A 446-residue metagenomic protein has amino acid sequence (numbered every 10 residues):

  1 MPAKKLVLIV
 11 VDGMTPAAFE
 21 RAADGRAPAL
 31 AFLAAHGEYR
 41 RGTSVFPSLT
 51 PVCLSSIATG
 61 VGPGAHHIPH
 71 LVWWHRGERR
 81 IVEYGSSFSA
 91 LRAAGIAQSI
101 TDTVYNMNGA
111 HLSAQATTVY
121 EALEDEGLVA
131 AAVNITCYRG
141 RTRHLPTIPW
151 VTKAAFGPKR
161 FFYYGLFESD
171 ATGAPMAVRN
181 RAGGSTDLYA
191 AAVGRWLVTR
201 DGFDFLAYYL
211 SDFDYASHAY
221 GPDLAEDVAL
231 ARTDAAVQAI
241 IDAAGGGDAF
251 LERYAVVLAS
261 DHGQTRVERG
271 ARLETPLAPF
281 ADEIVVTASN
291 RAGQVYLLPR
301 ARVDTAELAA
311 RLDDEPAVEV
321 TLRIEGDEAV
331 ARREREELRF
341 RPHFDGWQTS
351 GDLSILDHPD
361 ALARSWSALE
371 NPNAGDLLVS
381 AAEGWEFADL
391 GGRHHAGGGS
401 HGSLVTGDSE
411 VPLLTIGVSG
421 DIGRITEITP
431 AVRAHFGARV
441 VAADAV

Functional and structural regions predicted by a protein language model:
P2-L6: Extreme N-terminal starter segment of soluble prokaryotic enzymes
V7-L8, A29, R232-L273, L378 (+1 more regions): Metal-dependent active-site segment of extracytoplasmic phospho-/sulfohydrolases and closely related
V10, R41-G42, V129-I135, F205-Y209 (+3 more regions): A structural signal for short, well-ordered beta-strand segments and their strand-loop junctions that often border
G13, S260-Q264, E383: Active-site metal-binding loops of divalent metal-dependent hydrolases
E20-V72, A131: Short, structured active-site-proximal loop/turn typified by the sulfatase FGly-forming signature C/S-X-P-X-R
V61-Y220, R339-I355, A374, A388 (+2 more regions): His/Asp/Glu-rich, glycine-adjacent segments that coordinate divalent cations and/or stabilize oxyanion chemistry on
Q115-A116, V286-T429: Active-site neighborhoods of enzymes that stabilize oxyanions during catalysis
A219-D234: Active-site-proximal segments of metal-dependent phosphoesterases and phosphodiesterases across multiple
